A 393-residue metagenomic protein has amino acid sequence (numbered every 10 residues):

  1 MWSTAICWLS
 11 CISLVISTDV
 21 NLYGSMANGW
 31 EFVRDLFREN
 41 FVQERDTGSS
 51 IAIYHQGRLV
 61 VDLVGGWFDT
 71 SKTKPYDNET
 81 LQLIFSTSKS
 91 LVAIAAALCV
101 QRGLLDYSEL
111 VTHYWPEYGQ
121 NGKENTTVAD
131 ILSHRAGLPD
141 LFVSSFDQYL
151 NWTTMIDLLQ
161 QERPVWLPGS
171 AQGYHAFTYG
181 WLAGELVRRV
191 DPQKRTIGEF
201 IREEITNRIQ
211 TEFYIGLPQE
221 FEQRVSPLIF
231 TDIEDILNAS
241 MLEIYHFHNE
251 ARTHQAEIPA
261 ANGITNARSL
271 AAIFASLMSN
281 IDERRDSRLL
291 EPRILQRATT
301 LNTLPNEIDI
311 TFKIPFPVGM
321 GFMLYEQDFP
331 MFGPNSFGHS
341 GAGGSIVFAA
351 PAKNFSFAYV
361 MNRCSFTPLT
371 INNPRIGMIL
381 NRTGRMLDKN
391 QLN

Functional and structural regions predicted by a protein language model:
M1-W2, Y23, S145, Y174: Intrinsically disordered, low-complexity regions enriched in Ser/Pro/Gly/Gln/His and often acidic
W2-S17: Cleavable N-terminal signal peptides of Sec/SRP-targeted secreted and luminal proteins
I16-W67, E79-T80, A171, R188-N393: Catalytic loop of the DD-peptidase/beta-lactamase superfamily, centered on the K-T-G motif and neighboring
E31, S90-I94, E109, T126-A129 (+6 more regions): A structural signal for well-ordered alpha-helical segments within the folded catalytic domains of diverse enzymes
T70-F177, E185, R189: Active-site-proximal loop and beta-strand segments within enzyme catalytic domains
L138, G180, R363-S365: Solvent-exposed loop/turn segments at secondary-structure junctions within structured extracellular/periplasmic domains
